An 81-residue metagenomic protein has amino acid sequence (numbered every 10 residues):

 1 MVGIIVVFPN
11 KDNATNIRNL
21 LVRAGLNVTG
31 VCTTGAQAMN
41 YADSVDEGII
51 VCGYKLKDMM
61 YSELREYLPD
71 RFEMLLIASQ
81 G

Functional and structural regions predicted by a protein language model:
F8: Conserved acidic carboxylate
K11-G30: Two-component/phosphorelay signaling modules centered on CheY-like receiver
A14, G35, M39, G48-P69 (+1 more regions): Conserved phosphotransfer microenvironments
L20, A24, N40, R65: Ligand-binding grooves and catalytic loops that recognize ribose/phosphate and carbohydrate rings, and esterified lipid
G30-V31, L76: A structural preference for short, hydrophobic beta-strand core positions in alpha/beta folds
S44-V45: Active-site charged/polar residues at nucleotide-handling catalytic sites that mediate phosphoryl, nucleotidyl
D70-M74: A short helix->loop->beta-strand "cap" motif at the edges of active sites that frequently abuts
